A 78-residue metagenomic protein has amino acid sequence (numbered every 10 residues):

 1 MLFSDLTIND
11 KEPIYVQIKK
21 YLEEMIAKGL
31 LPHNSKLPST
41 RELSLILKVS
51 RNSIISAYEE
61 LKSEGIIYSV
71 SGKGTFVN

Functional and structural regions predicted by a protein language model:
M1-N78: N-terminal basic, amphipathic alpha-helical segments
